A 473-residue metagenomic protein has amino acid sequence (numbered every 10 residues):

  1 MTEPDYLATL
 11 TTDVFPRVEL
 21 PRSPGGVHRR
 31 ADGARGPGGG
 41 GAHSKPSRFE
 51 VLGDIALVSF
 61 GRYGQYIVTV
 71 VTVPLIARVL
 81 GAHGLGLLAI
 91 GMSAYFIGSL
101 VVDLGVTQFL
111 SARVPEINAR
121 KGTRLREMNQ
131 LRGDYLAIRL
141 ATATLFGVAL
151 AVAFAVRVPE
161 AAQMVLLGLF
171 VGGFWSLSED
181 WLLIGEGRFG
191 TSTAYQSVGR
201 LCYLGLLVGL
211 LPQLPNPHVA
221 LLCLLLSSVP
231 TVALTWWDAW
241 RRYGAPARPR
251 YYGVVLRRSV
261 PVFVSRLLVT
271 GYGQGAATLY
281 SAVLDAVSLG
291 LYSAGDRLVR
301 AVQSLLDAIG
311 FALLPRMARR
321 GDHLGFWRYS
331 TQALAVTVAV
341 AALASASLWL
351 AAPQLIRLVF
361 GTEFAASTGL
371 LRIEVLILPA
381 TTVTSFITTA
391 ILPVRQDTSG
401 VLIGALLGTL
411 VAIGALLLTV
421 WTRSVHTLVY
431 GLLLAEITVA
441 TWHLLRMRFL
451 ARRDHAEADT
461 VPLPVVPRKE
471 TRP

Functional and structural regions predicted by a protein language model:
E3-D5, T11-R17, P21-R35, S47-T107 (+5 more regions): Signature of the first transmembrane helix
A31-S47, V51, T193, P217-L224 (+4 more regions): Interhelical loop/hinge segments that connect adjacent transmembrane helices in multipass membrane
D54-T69, G91, L100-A155, L324-S345 (+1 more regions): Membrane-water interface segments that mark the loop-to-transmembrane alpha-helix transition
M92-L100, Y292-F311, A344, E374-T381: Transmembrane helix-bundle signature of multi-pass secondary active exporters and lipid flippases
D103-G122, L298-L324, I391-P393: Helix-loop junctions and terminal segments of transmembrane helices in multi-pass membrane transport/translocation
F154-F170, L350-V383, H426: Interfacial segments at transmembrane-helix termini and the short loops linking adjacent helices
A162-G172, T193-R242, L407-V411, V425-F449: Hydrophobic alpha-helical transmembrane segments
G172-Y195, L378-L406: Membrane-interface junctions at transmembrane-helix termini in multi-pass inner-membrane proteins
